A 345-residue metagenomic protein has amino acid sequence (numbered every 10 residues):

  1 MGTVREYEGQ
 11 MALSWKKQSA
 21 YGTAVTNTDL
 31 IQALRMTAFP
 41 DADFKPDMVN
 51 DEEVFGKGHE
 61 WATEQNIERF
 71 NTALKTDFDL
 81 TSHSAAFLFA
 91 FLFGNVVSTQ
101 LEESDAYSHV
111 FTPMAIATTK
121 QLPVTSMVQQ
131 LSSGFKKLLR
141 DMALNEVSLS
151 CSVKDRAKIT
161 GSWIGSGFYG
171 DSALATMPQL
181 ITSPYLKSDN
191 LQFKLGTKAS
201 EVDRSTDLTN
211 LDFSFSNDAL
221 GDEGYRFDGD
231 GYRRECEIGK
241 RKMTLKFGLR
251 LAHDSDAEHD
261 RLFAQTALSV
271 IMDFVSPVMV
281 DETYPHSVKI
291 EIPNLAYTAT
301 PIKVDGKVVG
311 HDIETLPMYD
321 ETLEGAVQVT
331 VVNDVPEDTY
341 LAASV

Functional and structural regions predicted by a protein language model:
M1-V345: Signature of extracytoplasmic/envelope-associated structural regions
